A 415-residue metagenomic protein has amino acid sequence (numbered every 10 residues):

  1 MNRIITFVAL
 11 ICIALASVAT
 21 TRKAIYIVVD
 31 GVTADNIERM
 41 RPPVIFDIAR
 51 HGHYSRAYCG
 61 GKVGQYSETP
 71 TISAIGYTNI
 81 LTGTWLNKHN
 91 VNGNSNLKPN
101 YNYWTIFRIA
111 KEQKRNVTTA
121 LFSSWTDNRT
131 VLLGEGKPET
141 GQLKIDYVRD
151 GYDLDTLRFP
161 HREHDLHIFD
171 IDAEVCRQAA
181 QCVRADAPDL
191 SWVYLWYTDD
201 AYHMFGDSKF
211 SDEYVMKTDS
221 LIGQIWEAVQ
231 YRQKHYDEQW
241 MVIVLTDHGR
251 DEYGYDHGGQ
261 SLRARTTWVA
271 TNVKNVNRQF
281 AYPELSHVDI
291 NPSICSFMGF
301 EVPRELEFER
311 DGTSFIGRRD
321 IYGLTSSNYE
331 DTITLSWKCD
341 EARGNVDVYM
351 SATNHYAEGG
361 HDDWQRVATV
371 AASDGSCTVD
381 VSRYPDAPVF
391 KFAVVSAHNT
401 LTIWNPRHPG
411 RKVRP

Functional and structural regions predicted by a protein language model:
Y26-V28, V44-I45, K217-G258, I294: Metal-dependent active-site segment of extracytoplasmic phospho-/sulfohydrolases and closely related
A34-K114: Active-site nucleophile/metal-coordination loop of metallo-enzymes that catalyze phosphate/sulfate and related
Y77, L81-T84, G259-F300: Substrate-binding rim/cap in mid-to-C-terminal beta-strand-loop elements of soluble/periplasmic
N87, V91-E163: Catalytic-site neighborhoods of secreted/periplasmic enzymes that process anionic sulfate/phosphate groups
G134-K137, R177-S220, Q224: Active-site His/acidic residue clusters
L285, M298-T332: Polar, surface-exposed loop/tail segments that function as active-site lids or cofactor/substrate-recognition elements
I333-E341: Aromatic/hydrophobic beta-strand junction motif of beta-rich domains
V379, P385-N405: Short, aromatic- and glycine-rich surface loops/edge beta-strands on solvent-exposed regions
